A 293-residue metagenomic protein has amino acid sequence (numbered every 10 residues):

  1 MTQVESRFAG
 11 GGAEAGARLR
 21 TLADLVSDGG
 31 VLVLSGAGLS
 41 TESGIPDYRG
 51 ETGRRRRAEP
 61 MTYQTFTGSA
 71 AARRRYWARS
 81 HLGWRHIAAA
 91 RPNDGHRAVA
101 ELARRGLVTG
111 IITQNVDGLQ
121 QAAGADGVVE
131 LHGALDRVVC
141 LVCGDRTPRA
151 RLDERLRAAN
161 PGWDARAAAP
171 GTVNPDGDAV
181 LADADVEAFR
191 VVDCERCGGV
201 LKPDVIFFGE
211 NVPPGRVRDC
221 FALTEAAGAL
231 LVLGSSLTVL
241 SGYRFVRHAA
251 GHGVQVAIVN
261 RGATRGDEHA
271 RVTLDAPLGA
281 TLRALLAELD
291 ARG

Functional and structural regions predicted by a protein language model:
M1-G293: Conserved catalytic core of sirtuin-type NAD+-dependent deacylases
